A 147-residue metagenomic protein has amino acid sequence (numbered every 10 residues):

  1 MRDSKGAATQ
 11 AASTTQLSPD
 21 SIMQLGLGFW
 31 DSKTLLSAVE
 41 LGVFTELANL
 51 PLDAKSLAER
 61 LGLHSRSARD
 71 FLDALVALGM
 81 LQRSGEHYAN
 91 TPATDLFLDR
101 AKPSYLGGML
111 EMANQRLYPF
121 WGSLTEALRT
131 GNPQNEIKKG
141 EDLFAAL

Functional and structural regions predicted by a protein language model:
M1-A7: N-terminal acidic, proline/glycine-rich, low-complexity intrinsically disordered segments
A7-S13, S18-G62, R66-L147: Conserved Class I S-adenosyl-L-methionine-dependent methyltransferase catalytic core
